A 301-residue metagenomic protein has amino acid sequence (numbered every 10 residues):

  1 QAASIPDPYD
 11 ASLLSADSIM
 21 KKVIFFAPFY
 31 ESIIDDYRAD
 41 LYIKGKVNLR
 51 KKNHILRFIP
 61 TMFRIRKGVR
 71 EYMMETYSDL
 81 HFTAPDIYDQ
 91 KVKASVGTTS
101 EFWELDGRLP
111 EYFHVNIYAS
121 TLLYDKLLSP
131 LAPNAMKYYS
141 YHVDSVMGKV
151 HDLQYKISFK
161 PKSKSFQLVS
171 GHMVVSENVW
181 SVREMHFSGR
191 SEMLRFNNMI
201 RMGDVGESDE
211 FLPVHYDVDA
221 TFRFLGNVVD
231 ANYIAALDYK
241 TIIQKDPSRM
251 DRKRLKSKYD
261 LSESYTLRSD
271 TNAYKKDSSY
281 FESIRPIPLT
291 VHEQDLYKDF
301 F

Functional and structural regions predicted by a protein language model:
A2-Q154, K162-L168, L225-F301: Structured extracytoplasmic
K149-Q154, K160-H172, S176, S181-S188: A conserved hydrophobic secondary-structure block that centers on an alpha-helix together with its immediately flanking
G171-M173, E177, N198-D209: Extended lipid/amphipathic-ligand handling interfaces
M185, V214-Y216: Beta-strand-dense domains in secreted/periplasmic systems and polymorphic toxin scaffolds
G189-S191, D219-A220: A short acidic/small-residue loop/turn micro-motif
M193, E207-S208, L212, F222-F224 (+1 more regions): Extended non-globular scaffold/tether segments
L194-N198, V229: A short, polar/charged loop-to-alpha-helix boundary motif
